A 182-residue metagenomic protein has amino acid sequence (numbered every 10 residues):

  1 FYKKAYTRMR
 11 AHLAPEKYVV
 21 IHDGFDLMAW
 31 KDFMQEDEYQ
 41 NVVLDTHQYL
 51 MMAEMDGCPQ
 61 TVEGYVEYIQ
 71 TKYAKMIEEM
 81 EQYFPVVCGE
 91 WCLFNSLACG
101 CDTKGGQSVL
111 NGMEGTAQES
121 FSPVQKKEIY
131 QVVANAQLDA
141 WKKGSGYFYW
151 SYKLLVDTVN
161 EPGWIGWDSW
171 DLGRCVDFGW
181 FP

Functional and structural regions predicted by a protein language model:
F1-C101, D139-Y149, T158: Active-site region of glycoside hydrolase catalytic domains
T7-R10, D177, F181: A short, amphipathic alpha-helical segment
T71-G179: Substrate-binding cleft of secreted/luminal carbohydrate-active enzymes
